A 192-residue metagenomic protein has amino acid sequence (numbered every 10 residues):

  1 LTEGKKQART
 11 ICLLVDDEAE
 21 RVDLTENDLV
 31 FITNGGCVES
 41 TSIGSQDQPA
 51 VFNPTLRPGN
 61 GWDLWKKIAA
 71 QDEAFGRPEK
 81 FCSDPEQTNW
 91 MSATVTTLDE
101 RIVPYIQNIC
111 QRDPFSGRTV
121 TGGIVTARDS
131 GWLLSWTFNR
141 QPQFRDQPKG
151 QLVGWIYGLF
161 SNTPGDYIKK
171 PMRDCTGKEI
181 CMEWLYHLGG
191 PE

Functional and structural regions predicted by a protein language model:
L1-T2, E192: Accessible peptide chain termini
T2-V30, N34: Conserved beta-strand-loop-beta-strand element in the redox core of flavoprotein oxidoreductases
N27-N34, E39-E192: C-terminal segments that line or cap access tunnels to active or ligand-binding sites in enzymes and enzyme-associated
